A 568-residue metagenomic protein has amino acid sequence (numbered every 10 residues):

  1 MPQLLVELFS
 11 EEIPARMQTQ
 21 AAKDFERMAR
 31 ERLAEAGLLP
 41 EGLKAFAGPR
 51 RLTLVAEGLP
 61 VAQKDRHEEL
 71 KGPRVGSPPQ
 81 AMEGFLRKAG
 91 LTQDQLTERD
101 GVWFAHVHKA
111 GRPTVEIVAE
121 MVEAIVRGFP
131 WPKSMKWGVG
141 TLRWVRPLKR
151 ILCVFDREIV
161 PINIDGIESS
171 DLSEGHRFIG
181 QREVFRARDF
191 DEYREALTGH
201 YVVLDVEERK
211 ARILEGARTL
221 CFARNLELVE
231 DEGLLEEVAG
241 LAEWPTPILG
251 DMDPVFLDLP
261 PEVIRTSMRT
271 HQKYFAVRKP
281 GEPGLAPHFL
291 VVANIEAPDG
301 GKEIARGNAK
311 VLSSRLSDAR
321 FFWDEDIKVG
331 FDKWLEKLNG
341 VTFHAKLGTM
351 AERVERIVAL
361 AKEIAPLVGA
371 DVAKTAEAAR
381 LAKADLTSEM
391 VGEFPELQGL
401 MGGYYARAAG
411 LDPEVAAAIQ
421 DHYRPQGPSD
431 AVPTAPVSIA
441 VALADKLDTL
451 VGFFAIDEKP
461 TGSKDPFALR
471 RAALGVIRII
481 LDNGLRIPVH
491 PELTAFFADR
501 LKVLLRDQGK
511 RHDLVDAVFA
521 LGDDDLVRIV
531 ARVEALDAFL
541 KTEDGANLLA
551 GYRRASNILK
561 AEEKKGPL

Functional and structural regions predicted by a protein language model:
M1-L568: Amphipathic alpha-helical "coupling" segments that flank catalytic cores
